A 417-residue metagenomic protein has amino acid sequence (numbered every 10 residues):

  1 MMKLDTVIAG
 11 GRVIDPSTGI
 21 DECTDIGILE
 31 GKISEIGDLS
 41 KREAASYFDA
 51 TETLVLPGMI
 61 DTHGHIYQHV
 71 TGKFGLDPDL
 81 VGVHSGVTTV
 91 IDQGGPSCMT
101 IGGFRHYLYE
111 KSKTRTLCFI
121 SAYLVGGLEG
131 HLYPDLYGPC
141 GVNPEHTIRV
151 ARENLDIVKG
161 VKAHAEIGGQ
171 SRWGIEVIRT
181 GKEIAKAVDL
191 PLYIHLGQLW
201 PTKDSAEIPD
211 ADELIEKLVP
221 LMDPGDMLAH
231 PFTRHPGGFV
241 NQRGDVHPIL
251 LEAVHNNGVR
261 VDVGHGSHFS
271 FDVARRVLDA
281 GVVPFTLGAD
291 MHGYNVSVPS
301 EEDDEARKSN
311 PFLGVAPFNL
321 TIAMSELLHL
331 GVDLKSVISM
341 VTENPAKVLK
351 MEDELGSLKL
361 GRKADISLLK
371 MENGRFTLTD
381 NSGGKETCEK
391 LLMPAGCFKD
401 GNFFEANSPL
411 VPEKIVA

Functional and structural regions predicted by a protein language model:
M1-P57: Histidine-rich, glycine-flanked metal-binding segment
G11, I26, G31, E52 (+11 more regions): Divalent metal-coordination and catalytic microenvironments
G11, K363-I415: C-terminal cap of metal-dependent C-N hydrolases
K41-R42, A50-K111: Metal-associated gating/positioning segment near the N- to mid-region
T62-K73, H131-E145, G169, D204-E207: Active-site mouth loops of central-metabolism enzymes
S85-I91, G95-P96, K111-P139, K162-G169: Metal-cofactor-binding active-site regions of metalloenzymes
G103, V142-V261, G266-F285: Histidine/acidic residue-rich metal-binding segments in metalloenzymes
R275-M371: His/Asp/Glu-enriched, well-ordered alpha-helical/loop segment that forms or immediately abuts the divalent-metal
